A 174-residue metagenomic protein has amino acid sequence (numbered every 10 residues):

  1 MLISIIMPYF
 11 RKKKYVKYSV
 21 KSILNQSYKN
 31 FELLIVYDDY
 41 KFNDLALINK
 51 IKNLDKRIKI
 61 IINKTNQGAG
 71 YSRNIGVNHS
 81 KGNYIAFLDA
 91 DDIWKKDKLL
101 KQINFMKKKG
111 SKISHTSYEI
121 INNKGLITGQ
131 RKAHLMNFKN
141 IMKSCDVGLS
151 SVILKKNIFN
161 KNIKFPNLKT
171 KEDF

Functional and structural regions predicted by a protein language model:
M1-I3, L24-I35, D55-K59: Short loop->beta transition adjacent to catalytic acidic/histidine clusters or analogous donor-positioning motifs
R11-N25, L47: Short, well-formed alpha-helical segments that are part of the catalytic scaffolds of diverse glycosyltransferases
Y37-I48, T65, D89: A conserved acidic beta->alpha catalytic loop
N63-S80: Glycine-rich, basic loop-to-helix element that forms the pyrophosphate-binding segment of sugar-nucleotide handling
I85: Short aromatic/hydrophobic "clamp" motif used to bind/position activated sugar donors
D89-I93, S117: The conserved acidic donor/metal-binding loop of glycosyltransferases
D97-T128: Conserved donor NDP-sugar-binding/catalytic core segment of glycosyltransferases
L135-F174: Conserved nucleotide-sugar donor-binding catalytic segment
